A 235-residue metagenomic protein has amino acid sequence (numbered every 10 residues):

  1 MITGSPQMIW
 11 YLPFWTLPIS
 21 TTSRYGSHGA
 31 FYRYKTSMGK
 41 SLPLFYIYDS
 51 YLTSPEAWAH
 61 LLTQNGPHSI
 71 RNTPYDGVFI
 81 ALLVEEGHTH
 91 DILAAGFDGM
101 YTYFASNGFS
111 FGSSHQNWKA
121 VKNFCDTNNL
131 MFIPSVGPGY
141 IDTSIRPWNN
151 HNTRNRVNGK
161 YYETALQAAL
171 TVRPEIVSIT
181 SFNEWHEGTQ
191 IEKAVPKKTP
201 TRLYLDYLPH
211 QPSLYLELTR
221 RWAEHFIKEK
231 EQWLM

Functional and structural regions predicted by a protein language model:
M1-M235: Glycan-processing catalytic domains of CAZymes
